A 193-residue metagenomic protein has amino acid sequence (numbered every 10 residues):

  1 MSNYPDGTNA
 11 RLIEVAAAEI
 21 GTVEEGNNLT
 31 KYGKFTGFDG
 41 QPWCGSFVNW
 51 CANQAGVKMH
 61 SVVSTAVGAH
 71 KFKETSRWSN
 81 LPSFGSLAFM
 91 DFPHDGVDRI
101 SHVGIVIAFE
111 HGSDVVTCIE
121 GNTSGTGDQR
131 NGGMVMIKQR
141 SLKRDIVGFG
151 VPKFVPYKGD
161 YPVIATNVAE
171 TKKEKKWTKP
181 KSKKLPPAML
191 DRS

Functional and structural regions predicted by a protein language model:
M1-H60, K158-S193: N-terminal capping segments
N3, I100-S193: Aromatic- and glycine-rich peptidoglycan recognition patches
Y4, F35-F38, F47, F72 (+5 more regions): Phenylalanine-focused residue identity feature
T8-I13, V57-D128: ...with weaker cross-activation on analogous glycine-rich loops/strands in unrelated enzymes
G21, N53, P93, T123 (+1 more regions): Residue-level marker of positions within ordered structural domains that often coincide with functionally constrained
F35-F38, S46, W50, H60-V62 (+4 more regions): Surface-exposed loop/turn and secondary-structure junction residues enriched for glycine/proline
